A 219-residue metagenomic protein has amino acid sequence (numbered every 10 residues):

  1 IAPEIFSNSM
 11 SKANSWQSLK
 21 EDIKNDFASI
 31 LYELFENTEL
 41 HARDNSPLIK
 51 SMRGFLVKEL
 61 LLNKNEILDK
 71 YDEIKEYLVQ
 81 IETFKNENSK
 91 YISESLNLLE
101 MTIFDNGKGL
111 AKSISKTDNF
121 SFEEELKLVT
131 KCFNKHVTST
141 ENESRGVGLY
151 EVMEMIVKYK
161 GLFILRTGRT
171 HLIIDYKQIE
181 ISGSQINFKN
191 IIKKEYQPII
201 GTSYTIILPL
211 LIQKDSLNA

Functional and structural regions predicted by a protein language model:
I1-E21: Intrinsically disordered, low-complexity linker/loop segments enriched in Gly/Pro and charged/polar residues
Q17-N25, E143-S144, I164: Conserved AAA+ ATPase small/helical "lid" subdomain
L19-E94, Y150-I156: Conserved ATP-binding N-box helix of the HATPase_c
L99, G109-L126, K131-A219: Flexible, glycine-/charge-rich segments associated with ATP-binding catalytic modules
D105: Acidic ATP/Mg2+-coordinating residue in the GHKL
